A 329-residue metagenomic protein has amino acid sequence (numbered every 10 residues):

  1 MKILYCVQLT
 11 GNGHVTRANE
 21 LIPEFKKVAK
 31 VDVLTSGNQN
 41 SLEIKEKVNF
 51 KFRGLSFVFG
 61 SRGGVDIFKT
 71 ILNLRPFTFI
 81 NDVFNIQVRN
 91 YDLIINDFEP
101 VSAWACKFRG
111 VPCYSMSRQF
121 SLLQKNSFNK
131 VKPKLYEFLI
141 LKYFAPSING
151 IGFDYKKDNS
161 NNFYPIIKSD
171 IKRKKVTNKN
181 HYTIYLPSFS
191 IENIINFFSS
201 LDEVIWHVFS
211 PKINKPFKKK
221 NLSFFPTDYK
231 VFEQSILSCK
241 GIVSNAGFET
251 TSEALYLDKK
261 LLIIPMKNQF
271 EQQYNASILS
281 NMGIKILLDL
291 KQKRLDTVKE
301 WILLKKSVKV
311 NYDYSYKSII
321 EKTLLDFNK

Functional and structural regions predicted by a protein language model:
Q8-N12, V31-T78, D289: Conserved nucleotide-sugar phosphate-binding/catalytic loop shared by glycosyltransferases and other
N19-I22, K168-G241, K291: Donor-nucleotide binding loops and adjacent catalytic segments primarily of GT-B fold Leloir glycosyltransferases
G64-L93, P100-V101: Conserved nucleotide-sugar donor-binding subdomain of glycosyltransferases
I94-P100, A105, S115, S235-Y274: A donor-sugar binding/catalytic signature common to diverse glycosyltransferases and related nucleotide-sugar
K107-Q124: Active-site proximal beta-strand in glycosyltransferases
Q124-S190, F209-K212: A nucleotide-sugar donor-handling region in carbohydrate enzymes
V131-L135, K260-K305: Nucleotide-sugar donor-binding patch of glycosyltransferase catalytic domains
F144-N159, I284-K329: Leloir-type glycosyltransferase catalytic cores
